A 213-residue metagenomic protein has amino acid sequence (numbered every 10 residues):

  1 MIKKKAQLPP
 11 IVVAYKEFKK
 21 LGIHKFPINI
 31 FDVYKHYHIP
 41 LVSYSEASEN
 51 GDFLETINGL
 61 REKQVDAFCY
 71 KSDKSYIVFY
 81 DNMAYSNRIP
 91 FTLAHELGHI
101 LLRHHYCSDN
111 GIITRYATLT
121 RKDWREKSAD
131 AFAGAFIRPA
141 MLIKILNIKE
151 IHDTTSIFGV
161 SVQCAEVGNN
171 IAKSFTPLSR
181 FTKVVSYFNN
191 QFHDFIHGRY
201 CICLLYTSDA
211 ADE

Functional and structural regions predicted by a protein language model:
M1-S208: Active-site hotspot residues in diverse enzymes, especially metal/ion-binding acidic/histidine motifs
D209-E213: A short, hydrophobic C-terminal helix/tail in secreted or cell-surface proteins
